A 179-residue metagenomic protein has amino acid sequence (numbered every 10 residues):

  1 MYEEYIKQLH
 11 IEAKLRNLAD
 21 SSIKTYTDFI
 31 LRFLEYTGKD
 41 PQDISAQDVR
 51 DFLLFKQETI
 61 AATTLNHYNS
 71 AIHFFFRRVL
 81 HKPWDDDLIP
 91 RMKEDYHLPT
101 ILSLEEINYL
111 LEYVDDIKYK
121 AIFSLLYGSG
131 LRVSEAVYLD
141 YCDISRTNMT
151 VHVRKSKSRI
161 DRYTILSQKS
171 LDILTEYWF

Functional and structural regions predicted by a protein language model:
M1-F179: Conserved catalytic core of the tyrosine transesterase superfamily
